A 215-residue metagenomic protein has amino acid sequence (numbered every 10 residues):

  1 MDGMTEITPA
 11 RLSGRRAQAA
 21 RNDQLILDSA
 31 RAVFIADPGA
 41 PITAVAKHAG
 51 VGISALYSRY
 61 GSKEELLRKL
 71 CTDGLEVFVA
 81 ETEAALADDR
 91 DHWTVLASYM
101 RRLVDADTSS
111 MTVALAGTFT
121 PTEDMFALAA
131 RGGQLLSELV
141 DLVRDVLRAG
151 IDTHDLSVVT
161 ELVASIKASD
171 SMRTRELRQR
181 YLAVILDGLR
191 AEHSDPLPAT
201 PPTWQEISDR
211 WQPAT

Functional and structural regions predicted by a protein language model:
M1-D37, I42-H48, E65: Basic, helix-initiating cap at the start of DNA-binding domains
M1-P9, S137-D145, A149, S169-T215: C-terminal peripheral helix-coil segments that are non-catalytic and often amphipathic
F34, P41-I42, I53, K63 (+3 more regions): Amphipathic alpha-helical segments enriched in hydrophobic/aromatic and basic residues that form the DNA-contacting
G50-Y60: Short hydrophobic/aromatic patch on the recognition helix
K69, E76, A80-S109, T120-L136: Hydrophobic alpha-helical connector segments
S98, T120-A168, E176-A183: Amphipathic alpha-helical packing segments from all-alpha helical-bundle domains
V113-E123, T200-P202: Short linear capping/connector segments at secondary-structure termini
